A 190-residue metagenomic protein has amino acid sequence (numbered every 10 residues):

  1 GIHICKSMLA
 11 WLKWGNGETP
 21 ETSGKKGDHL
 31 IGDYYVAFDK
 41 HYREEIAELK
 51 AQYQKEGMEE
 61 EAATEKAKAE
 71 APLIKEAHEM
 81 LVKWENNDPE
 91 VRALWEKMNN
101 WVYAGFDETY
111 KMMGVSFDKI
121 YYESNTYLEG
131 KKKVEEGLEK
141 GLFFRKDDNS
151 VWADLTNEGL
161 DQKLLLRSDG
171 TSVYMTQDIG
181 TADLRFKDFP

Functional and structural regions predicted by a protein language model:
G1-P190: NTP-dependent nucleotidyl-transfer catalytic core
